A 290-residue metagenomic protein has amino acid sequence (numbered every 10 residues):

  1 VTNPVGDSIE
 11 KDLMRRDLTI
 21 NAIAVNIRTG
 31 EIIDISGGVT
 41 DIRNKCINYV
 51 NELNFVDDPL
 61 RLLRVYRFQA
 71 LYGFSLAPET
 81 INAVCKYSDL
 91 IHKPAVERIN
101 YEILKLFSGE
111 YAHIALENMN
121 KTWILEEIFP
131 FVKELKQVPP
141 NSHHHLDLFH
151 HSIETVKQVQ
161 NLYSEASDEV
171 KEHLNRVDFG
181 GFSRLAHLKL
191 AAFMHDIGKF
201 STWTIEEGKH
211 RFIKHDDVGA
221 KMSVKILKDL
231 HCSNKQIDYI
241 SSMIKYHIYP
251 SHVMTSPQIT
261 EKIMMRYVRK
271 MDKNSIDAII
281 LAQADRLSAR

Functional and structural regions predicted by a protein language model:
V1-R290: Catalytic cores of the polymerase beta-like nucleotidyltransferase superfamily and closely associated nucleotide
